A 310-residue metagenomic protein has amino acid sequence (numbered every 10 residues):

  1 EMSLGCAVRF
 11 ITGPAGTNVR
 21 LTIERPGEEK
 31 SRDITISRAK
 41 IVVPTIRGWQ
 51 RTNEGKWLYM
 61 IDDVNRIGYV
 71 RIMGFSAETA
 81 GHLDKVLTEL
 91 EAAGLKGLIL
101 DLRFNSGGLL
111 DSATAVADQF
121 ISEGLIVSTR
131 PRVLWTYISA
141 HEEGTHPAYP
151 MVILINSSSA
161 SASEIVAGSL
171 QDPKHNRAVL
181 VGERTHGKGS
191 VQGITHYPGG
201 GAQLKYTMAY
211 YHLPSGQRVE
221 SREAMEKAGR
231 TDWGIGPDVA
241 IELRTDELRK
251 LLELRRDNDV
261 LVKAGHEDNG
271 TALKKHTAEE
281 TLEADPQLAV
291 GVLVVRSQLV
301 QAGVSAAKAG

Functional and structural regions predicted by a protein language model:
E1-T22, D84, T88, S112 (+1 more regions): PDZ domains, with a preference for the canonical peptide-binding region formed by the helix
M2-T52, T207-M208: PDZ-domain C-terminal substructure recognizer with occasional recognition of PDZ-binding tails
E29-K30, V42-G310: C-terminal "post-core" interaction segments
